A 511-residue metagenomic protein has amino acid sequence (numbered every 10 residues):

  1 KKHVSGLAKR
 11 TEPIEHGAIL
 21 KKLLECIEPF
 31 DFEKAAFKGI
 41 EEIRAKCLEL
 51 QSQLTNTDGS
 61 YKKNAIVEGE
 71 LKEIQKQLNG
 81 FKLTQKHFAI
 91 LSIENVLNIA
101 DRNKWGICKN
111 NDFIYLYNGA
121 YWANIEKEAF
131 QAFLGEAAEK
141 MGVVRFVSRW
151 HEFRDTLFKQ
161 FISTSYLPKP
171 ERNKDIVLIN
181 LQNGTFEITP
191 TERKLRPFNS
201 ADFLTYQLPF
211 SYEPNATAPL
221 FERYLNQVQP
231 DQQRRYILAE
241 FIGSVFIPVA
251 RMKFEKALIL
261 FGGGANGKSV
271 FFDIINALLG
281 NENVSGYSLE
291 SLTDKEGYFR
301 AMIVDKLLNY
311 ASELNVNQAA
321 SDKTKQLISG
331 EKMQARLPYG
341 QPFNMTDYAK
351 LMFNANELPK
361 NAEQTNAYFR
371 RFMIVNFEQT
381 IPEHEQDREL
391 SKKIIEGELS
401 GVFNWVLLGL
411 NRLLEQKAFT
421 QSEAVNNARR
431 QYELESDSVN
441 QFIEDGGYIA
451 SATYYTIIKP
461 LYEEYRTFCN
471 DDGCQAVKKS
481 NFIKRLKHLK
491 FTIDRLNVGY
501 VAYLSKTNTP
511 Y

Functional and structural regions predicted by a protein language model:
H3, D101, D155-L157, S165-K169 (+8 more regions): Positively charged interface segments
S5-T205, V477: Intein modules and their embedded homing endonuclease domains
K86-V96, N276-N281, Q318-Q334, I483: A short, contiguous, amphipathic alpha-helix enriched in charged residues
R102-E128, T185-V304, M373-V375, F403-L407 (+3 more regions): P-loop NTPase catalytic core of nucleic-acid-dependent motor ATPases
F133, I274, K306, A320-L327 (+3 more regions): Alpha-helical scaffold elements adjacent to nucleotide-binding pockets in ATP/GTP-utilizing enzyme cores
Y298-G340: Conserved nucleotide-sensing/catalytic segment adjacent to the nucleotide-binding pocket in NTP-handling enzymes
D305-L308, D347-L351: Loop/turn-to-beta-strand initiation segments
E396-S438: Phosphate-handling catalytic cores of nucleic-acid transaction enzymes
